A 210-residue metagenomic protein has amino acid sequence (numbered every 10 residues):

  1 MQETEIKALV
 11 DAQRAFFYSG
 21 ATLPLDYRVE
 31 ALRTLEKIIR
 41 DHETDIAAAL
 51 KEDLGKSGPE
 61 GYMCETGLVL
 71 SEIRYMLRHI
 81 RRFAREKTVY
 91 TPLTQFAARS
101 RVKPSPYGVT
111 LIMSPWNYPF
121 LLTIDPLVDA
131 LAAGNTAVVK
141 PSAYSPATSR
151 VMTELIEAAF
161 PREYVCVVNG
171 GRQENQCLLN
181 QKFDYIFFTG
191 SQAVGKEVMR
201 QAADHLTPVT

Functional and structural regions predicted by a protein language model:
M1-R101: N-terminal Rossmann-like NAD(P)+-binding subdomain of aldehyde/semialdehyde dehydrogenases
R14-Y18, K51, G55, P59 (+5 more regions): A broad detector of the eukaryotic-type serine/threonine protein kinase catalytic domain
R28, I73, G134, V165 (+1 more regions): Residue-level signal for inorganic ion chemistry
E36-I38, A49, L70-L77, L155-A159 (+4 more regions): Alpha-helical structural signal in soluble globular domains
D41, D45, L68, Y118 (+4 more regions): Short alpha-helical
T91-F160, F188, L206: Conserved small-residue-rich beta-alpha loop and adjacent elements that most often cradle the phosphate/pyrophosphate
V109, A159-T210: Conserved NAD(P)+-binding/catalytic subdomain of aldehyde/semialdehyde dehydrogenases
